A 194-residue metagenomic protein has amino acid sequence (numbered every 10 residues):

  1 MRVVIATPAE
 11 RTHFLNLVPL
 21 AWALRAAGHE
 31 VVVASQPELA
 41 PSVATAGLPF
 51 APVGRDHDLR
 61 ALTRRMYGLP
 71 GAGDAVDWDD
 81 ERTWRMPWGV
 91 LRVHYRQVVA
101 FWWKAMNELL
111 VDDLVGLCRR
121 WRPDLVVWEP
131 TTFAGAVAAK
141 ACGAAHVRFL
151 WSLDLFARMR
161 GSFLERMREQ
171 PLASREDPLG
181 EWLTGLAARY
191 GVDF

Functional and structural regions predicted by a protein language model:
M1-V4: Extreme N-terminal starter segment of soluble prokaryotic enzymes
A6-V18: A short, glycine/small-residue-rich beta-strand->loop->alpha-helix junction that serves as a flexible
R25: Gly/Ala-rich phosphate-binding loop of Rossmann-like dinucleotide-binding domains, activating on the conserved
H29-F194: Nucleotide-sugar-dependent glycosyltransferase catalytic domains
